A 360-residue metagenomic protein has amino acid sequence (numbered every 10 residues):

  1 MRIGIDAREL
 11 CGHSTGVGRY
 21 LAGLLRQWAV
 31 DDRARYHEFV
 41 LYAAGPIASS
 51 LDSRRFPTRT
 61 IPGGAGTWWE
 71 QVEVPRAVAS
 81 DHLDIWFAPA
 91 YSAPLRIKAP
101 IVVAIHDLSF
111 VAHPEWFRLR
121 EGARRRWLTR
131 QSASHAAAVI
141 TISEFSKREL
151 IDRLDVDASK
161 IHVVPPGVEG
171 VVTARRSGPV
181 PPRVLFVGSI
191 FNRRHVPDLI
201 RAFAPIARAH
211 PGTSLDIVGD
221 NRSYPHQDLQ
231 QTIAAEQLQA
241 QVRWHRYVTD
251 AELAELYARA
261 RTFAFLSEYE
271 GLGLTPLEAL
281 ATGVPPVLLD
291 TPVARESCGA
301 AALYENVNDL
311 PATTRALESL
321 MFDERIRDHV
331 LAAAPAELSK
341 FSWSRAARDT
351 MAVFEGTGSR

Functional and structural regions predicted by a protein language model:
M1-R360: Carbohydrate transferase catalytic cores enriched for Leloir-type hexosyltransferases
